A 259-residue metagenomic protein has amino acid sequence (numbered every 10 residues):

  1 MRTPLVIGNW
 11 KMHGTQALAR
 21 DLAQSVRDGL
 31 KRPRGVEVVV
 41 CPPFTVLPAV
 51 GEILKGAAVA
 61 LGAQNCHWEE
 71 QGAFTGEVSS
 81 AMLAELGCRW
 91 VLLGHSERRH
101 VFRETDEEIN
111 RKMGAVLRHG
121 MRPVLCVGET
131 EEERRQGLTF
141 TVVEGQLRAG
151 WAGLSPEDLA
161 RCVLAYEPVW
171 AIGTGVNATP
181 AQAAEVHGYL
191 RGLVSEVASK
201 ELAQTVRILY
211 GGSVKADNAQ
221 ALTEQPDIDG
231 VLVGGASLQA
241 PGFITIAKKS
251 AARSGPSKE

Functional and structural regions predicted by a protein language model:
M1-E259: Active-site loop-to-helix "anion-binding N-cap" substructures in soluble metabolic enzymes
